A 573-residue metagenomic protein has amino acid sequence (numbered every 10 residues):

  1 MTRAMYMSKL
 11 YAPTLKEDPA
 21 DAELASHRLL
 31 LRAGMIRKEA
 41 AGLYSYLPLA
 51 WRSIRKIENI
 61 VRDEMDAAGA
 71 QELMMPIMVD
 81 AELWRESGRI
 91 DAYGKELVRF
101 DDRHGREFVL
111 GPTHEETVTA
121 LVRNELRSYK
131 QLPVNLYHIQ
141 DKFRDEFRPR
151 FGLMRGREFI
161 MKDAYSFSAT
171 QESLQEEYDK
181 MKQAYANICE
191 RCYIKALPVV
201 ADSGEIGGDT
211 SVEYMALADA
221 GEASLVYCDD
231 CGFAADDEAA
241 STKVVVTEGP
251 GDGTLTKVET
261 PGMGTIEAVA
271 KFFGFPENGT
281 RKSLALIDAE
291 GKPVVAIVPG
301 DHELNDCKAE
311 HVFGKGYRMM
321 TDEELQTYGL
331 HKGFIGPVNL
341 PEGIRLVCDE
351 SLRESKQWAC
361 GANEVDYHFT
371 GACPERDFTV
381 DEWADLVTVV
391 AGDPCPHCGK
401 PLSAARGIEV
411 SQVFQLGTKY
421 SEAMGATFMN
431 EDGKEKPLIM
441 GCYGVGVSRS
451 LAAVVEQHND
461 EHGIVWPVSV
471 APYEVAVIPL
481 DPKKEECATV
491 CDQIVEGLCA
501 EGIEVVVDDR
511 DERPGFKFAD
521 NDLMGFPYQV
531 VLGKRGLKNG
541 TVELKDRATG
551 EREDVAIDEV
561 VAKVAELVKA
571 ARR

Functional and structural regions predicted by a protein language model:
M1-R573: NTP/phosphate- and nucleic-acid-binding module
